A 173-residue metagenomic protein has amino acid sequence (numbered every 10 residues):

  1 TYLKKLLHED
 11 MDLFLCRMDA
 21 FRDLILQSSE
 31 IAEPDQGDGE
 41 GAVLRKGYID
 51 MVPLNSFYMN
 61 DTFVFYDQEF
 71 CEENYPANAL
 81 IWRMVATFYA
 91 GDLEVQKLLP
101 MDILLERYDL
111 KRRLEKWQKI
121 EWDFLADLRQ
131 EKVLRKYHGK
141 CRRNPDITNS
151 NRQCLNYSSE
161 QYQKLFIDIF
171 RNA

Functional and structural regions predicted by a protein language model:
T1-S28, A32: Conserved structural core of kinase catalytic domains
F21, F57, N172-A173: Generic low-polarity alpha-helical segments
D38-K97: Catalytic activation segment of kinase domains across protein kinase-like and atypical kinase folds
Y75-N172: Helical subdomain adjoining the active site within ATP-dependent kinase catalytic cores
